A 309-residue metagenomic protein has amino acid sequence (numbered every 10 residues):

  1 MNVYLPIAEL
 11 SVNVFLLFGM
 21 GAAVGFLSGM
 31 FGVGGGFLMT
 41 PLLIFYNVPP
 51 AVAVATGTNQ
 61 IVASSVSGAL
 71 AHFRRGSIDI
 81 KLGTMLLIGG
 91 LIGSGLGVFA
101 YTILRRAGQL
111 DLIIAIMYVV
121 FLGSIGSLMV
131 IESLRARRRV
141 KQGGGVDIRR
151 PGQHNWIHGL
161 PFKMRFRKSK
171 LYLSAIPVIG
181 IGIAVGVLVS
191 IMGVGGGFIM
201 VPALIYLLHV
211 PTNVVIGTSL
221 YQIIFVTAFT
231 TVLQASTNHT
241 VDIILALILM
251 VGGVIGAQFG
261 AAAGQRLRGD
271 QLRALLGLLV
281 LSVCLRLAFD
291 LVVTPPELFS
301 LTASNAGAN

Functional and structural regions predicted by a protein language model:
M1-M20, R74-A184, Y206, S236-N309: Juxtamembrane transmembrane-helix boundary motif
N13, V48-A63, I116, G186-S190 (+3 more regions): Structural signature of hydrophobic alpha-helical transmembrane segments
G21, G25-V33, F37, S64-A69 (+7 more regions): Transmembrane alpha-helical segments of multi-pass membrane transport proteins and ion-pumping complexes
G36-G83: Juxtamembrane transmembrane-helix termini in multi-pass membrane transport proteins
M39-A51, I199-V214, L233: Interfacial segments of multi-pass membrane proteins
N213-S219, I224: Helical hairpin unit composed of two closely spaced alpha helices linked by a short loop
